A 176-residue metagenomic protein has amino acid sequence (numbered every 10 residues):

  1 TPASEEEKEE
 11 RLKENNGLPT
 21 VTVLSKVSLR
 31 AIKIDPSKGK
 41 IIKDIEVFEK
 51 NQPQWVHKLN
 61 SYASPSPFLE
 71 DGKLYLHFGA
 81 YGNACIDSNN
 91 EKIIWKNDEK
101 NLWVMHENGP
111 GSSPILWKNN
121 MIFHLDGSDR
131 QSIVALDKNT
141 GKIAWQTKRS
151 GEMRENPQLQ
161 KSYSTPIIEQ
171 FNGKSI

Functional and structural regions predicted by a protein language model:
T1-I176: Noncatalytic, solvent-exposed loop/strand surfaces of beta-propeller-type extracellular/periplasmic domains
